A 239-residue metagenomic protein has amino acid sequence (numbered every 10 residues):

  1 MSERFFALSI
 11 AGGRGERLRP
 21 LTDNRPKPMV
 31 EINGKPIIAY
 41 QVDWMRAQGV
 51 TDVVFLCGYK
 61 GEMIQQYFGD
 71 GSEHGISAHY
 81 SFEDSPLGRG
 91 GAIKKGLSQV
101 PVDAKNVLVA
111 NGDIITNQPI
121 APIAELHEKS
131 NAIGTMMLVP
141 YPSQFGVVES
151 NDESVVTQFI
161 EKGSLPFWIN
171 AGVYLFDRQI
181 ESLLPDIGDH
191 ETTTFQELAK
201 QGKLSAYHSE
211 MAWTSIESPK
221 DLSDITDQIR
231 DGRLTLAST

Functional and structural regions predicted by a protein language model:
M1-S9, E31, K35-N111, I120-P122 (+2 more regions): Conserved N-terminal catalytic core of the sugar/cofactor nucleotidyltransferase
A11-L18: Conserved adenylation A10 loop of the ANL superfamily
R14, G112-I114: Active-site metal-binding loops of divalent metal-dependent hydrolases
L18, I64-F68, I225: Hydrophobic packing residues within well-ordered alpha-helices of enzyme cores
M29, V147-S150, A206: A structural signal for short hydrophobic beta-strand segments in well-ordered beta-sheet cores
I38, I64, G96, D113 (+4 more regions): Residue-level signal for inorganic ion chemistry
A104-L108, I115, A121-E128, Y141-S143 (+1 more regions): Catalytic-core segments of class I nucleotidyltransferases/pyrophosphorylases that form NMP-activated intermediates
S130-P140: A short, conserved acidic/glycine-rich loop-to-beta-strand motif that forms the donor nucleotide-sugar/metal
